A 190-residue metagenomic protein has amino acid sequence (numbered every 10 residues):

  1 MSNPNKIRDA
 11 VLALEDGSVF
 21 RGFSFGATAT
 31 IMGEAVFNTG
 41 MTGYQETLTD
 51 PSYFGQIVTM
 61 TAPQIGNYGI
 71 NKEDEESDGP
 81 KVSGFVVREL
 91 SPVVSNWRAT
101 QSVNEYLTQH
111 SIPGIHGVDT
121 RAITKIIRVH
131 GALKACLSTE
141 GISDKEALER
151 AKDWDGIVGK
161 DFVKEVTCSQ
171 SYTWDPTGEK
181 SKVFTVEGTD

Functional and structural regions predicted by a protein language model:
S2-D190: RNA-binding accessory domains that recognize and position tRNA/RNA substrates
